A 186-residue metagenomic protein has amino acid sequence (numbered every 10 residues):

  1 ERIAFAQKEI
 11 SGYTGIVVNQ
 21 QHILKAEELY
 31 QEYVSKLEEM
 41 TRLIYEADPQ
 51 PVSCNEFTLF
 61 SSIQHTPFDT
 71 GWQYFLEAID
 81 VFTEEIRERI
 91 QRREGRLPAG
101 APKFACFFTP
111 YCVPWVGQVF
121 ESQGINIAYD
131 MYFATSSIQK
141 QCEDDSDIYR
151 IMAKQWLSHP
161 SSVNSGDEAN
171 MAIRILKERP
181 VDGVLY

Functional and structural regions predicted by a protein language model:
E1: Active-site and donor-binding regions of nucleotide-sugar-utilizing enzymes
A4-Q139: A charged, amphipathic alpha-helical module
G100-K103, L157-S158, L185-Y186: A short, structure-level motif marking secondary-structure boundaries and short turns
F107-I173, K177: Redox- and metal-dependent alpha/beta enzyme cores, enriched for Fe-S-associated oxidoreductases and cofactor-handling
L176, P180-Y186: Proline-aspartate-enriched helix->loop->beta-strand connector
